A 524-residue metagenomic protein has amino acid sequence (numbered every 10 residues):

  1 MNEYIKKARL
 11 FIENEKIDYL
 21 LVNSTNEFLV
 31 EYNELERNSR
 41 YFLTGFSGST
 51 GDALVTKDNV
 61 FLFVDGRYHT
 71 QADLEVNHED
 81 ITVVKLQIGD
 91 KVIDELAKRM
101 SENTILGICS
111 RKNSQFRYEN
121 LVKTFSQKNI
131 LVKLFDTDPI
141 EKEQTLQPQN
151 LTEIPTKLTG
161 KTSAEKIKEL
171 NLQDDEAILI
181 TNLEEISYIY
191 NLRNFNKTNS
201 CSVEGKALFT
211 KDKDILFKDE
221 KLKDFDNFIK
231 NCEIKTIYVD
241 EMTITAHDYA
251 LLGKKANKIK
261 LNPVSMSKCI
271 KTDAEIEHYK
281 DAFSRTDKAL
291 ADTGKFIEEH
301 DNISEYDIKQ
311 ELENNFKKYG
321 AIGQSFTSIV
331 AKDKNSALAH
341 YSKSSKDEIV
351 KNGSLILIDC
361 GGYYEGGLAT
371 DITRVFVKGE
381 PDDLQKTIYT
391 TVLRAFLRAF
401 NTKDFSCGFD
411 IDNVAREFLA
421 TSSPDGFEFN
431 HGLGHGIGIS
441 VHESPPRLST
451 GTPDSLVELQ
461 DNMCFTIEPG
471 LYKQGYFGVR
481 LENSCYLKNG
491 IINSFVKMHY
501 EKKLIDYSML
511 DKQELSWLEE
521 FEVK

Functional and structural regions predicted by a protein language model:
M1-K524: Active-site neighborhoods and metal-handling regions in enzymes and metal-associated proteins
